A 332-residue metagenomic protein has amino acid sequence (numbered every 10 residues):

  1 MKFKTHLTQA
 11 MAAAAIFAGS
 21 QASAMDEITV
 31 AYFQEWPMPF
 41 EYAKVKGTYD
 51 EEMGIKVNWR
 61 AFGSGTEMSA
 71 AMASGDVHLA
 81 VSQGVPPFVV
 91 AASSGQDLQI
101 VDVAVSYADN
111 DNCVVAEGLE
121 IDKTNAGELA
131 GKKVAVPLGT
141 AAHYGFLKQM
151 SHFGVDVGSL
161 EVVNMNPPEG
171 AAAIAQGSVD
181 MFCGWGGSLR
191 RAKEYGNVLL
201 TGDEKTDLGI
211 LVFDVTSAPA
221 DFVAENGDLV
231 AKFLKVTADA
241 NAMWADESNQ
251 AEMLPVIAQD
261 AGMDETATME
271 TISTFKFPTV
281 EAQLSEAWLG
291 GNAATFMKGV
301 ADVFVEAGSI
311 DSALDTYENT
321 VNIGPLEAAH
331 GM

Functional and structural regions predicted by a protein language model:
M1-A10: Bacterial N-terminal signal peptides that target proteins for export
Q9-A18: Bacterial N-terminal signal peptides
S20-A24: Sec/Tat signal peptide C-region and signal peptidase I cleavage site
D26-D156, E161-N164, D180-C183: Short, glycine-/small- and polar/acidic-enriched structural segments that line small-molecule recognition paths
E51-I55, I121, E204-L208, V280-A294: Short, solvent-exposed loop/beta-turn-alpha elements that line the ligand-binding surface or hinge of extracytoplasmic
P86, E169-A261: Pocket-lining segment of extracytoplasmic ligand-binding domains
A224-S309: Secondary-structure end/capping motifs
M297-M332: Conserved C-terminal helix/tail region of periplasmic/extracytoplasmic solute-binding proteins
